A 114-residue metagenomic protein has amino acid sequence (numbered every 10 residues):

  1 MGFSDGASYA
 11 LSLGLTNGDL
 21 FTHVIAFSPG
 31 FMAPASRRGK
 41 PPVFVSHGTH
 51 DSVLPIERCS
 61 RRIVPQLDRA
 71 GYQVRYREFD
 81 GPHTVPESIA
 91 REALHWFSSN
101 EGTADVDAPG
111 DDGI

Functional and structural regions predicted by a protein language model:
M1-D5, F27-G30, S46-H50, E78-P82: Active-site-proximal beta-strand/loop segments in catalytic clefts of secreted hydrolases
M1-K40: Primarily recognizes the serine-hydrolase "nucleophile elbow" in alpha/beta-hydrolase and SGNH/GDSL folds
F21, F44-H47: Tryptophan-centric aromatic hotspots in well-structured domains and transmembrane helices
R38-V43, Y72: Short, proline-enriched alpha-helix->beta-strand connector loops that line the catalytic pocket of alpha/beta-hydrolase
S46, S52, E57-I114: C-terminal catalytic histidine-bearing segment of alpha/beta-hydrolase fold enzymes
